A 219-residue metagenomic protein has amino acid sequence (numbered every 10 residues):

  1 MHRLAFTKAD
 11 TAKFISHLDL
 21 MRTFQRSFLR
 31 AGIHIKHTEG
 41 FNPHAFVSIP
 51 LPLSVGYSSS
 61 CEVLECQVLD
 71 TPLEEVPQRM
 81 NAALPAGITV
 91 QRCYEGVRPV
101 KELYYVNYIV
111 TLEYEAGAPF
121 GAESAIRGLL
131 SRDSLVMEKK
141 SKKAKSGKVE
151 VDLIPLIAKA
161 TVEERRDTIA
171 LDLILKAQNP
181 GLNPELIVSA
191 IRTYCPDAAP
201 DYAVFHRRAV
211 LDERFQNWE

Functional and structural regions predicted by a protein language model:
F6-K8, E65-T71, V110-A116, L173-A177: Short beta-strand-to-loop capping motifs
F14-L18, D70, E74, F120 (+2 more regions): Ordered, soluble secondary-structure elements with a strong preference for glycine-centered loop motifs and nearby
K36-C66, V97-P99: Short, charge-patterned binding micro-sites
S60-T111: Ordered, amphipathic secondary-structure segments that act as subunit-interaction surfaces in large macromolecular
E74-L84, F120-R132, I187-V188: Short amphipathic alpha-helices in soluble, non-transmembrane regions that often serve as interface/regulatory elements
S131-E219: Core RNA-modification/binding signature centered on pseudouridine synthases
